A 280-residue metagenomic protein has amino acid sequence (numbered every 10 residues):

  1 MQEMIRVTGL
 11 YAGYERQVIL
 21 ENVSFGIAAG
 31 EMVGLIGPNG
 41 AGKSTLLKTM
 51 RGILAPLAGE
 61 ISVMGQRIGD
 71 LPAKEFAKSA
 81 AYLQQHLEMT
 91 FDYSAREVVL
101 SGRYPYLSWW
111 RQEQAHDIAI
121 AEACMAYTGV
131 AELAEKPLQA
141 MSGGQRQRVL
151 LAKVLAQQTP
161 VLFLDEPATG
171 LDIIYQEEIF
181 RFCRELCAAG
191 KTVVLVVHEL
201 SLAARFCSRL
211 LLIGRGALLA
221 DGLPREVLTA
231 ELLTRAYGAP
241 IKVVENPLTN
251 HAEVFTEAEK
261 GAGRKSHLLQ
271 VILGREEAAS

Functional and structural regions predicted by a protein language model:
I36-P38: The feature captures the beta-strand-to-loop junction immediately N-terminal to the Walker
R51: Helix-to-loop junction immediately C-terminal to a conserved catalytic motif
G59-R67, F76: Conserved ABC transporter NBD signature motif
L100, A115-L133, Q158: Conserved ABC ATPase "signature" region
P137-M141, Q145: Conserved ABC ATPase signature
L162-D165: Catalytic Walker B motif of ABC-type/P-loop ATPase nucleotide-binding domains
A236-S280: ABC ATPase nucleotide-binding domains
